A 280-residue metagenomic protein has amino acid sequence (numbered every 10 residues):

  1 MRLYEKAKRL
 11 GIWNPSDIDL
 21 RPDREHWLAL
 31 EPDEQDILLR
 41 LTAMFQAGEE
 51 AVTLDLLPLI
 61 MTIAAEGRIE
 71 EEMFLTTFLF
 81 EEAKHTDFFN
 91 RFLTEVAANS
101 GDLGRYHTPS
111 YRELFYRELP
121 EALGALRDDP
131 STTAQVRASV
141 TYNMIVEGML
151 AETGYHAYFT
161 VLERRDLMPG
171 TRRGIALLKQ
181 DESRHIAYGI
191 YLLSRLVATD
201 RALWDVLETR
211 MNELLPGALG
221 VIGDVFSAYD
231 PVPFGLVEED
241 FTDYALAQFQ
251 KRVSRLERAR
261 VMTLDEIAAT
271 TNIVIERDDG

Functional and structural regions predicted by a protein language model:
M1-G280: Non-heme di-metal
